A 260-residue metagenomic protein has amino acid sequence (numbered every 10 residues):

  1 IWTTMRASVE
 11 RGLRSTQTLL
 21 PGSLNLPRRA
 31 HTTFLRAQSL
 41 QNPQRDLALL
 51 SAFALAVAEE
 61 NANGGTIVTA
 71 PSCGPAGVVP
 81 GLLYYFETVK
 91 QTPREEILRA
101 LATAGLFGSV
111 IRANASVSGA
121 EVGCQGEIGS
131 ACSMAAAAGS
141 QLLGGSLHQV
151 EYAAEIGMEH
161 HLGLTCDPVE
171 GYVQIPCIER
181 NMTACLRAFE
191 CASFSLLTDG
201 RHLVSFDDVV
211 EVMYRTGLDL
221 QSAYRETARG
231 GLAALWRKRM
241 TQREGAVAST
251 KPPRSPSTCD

Functional and structural regions predicted by a protein language model:
I1-S109, A113-G123, G231-D260: Accessory "access/gating" subregions that flank catalytic or transport cores
S23, Y85-F86, Q91, G129 (+4 more regions): Generic alpha-helical propensity signal that fires on short helical segments and nearby coil/disordered stretches
H31, L35, P80-Y84, E127-S130 (+6 more regions): Alpha-helix boundary/capping detector
D46, P71, P75, E96 (+4 more regions): Secondary-structure capping and boundary motifs in well-ordered enzyme cores
A52-A56, G77-E87, A102-V110, G126-Q141 (+2 more regions): Contiguous, well-ordered alpha-helical segments that form the cores/surfaces of helical PPI scaffolds
T69-A70, A113, G119-V122, G126 (+4 more regions): Generic structural "secondary-structure junction" signal
S72, K90, E121-G129, G139-L143 (+1 more regions): Short, surface-exposed loop/turn motifs that are enriched in glycine and acidic residues and include a nearby proline
G139-D260: Functionally critical mobile loop/hinge segments
